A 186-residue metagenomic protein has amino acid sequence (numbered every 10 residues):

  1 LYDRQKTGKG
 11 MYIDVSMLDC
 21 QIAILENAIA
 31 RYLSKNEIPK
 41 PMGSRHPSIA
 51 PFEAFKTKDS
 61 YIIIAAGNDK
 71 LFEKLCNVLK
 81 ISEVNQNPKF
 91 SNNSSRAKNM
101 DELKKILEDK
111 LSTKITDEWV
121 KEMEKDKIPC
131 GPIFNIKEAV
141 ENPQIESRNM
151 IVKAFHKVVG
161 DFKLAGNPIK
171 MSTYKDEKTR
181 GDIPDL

Functional and structural regions predicted by a protein language model:
L1-I62, A66: Active-site-adjacent "lid/gating" segments in soluble enzymes
Y32-P39, N142-H156: Short, surface-exposed loop/helix-turn segments at secondary-structure junctions that function as lids/hinges flanking
A50-D126, C130, I183-P184: Aromatic-enriched alpha-helical interface/lid elements that frame and gate functional surfaces
E53-T57, V152-K157: Short acidic-hydrophobic surface loop/beta-edge motif
D69-K70, E138, I169, D176: Short, glycine-/Ser/Thr-/acidic-enriched flexible segments
E124-I145: Conserved PLP cofactor-binding pocket of PLP-dependent enzymes
F155-L186: Flexible, small-/acidic-enriched active-site or ligand-binding loops
